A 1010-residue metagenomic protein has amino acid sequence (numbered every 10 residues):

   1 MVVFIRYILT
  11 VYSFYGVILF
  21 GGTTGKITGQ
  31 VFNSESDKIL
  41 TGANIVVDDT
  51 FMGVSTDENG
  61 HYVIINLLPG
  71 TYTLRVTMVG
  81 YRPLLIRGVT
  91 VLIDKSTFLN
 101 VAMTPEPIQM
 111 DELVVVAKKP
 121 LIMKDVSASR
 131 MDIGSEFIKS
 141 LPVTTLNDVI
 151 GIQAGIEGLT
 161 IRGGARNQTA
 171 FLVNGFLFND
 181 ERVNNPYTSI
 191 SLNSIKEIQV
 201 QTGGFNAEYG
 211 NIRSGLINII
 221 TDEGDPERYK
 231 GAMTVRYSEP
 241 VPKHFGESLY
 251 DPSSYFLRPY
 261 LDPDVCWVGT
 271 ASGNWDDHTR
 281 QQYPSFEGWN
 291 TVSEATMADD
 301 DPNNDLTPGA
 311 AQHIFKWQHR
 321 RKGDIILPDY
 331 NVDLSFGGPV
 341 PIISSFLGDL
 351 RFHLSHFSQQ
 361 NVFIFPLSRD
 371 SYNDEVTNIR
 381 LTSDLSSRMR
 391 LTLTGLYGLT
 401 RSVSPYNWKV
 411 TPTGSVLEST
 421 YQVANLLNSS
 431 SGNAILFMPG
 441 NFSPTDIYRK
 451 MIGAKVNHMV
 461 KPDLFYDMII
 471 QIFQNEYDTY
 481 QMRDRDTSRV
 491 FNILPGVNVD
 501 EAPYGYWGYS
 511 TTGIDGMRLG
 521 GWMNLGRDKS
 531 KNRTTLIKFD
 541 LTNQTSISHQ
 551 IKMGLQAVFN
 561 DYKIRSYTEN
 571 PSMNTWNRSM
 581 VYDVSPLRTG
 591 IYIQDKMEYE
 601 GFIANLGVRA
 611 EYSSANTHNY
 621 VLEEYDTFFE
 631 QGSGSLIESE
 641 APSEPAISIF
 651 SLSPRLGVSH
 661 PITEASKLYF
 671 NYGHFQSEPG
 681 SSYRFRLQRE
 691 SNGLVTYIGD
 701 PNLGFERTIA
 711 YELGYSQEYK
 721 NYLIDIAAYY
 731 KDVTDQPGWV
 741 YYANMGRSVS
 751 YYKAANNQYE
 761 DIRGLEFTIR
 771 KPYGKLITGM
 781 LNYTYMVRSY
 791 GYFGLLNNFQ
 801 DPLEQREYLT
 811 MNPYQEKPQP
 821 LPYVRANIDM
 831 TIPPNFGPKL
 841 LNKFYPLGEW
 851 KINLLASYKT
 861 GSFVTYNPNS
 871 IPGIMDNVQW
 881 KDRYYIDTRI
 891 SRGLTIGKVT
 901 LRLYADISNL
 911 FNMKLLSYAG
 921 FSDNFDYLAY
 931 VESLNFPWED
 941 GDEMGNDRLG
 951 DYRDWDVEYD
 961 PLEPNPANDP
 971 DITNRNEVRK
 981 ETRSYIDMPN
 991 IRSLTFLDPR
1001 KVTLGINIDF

Functional and structural regions predicted by a protein language model:
F20-E112, V116: Periplasm-facing N-terminal accessory domains of Gram-negative outer-membrane beta-barrel systems
R82, R87-F98, E112-A207, N211-E223 (+5 more regions): Periplasmic N-terminal accessory/gating domains of Gram-negative outer-membrane beta-barrel systems
P242, G246, Y845-N869, G893-F1010: C-terminal beta-signal and adjacent terminal beta-strands/loops of Gram-negative outer-membrane beta-barrel proteins
T307, H313-V410, S443-Y466, P654: Transmembrane beta-barrel wall of Gram-negative outer-membrane proteins
L391, G398-M459, F465, I469 (+2 more regions): Acidic/polar loop-and-plug regions of large Gram-negative outer-membrane beta-barrel proteins
D467, P661, K667-G673, S677-P679 (+4 more regions): Membrane-embedded beta-barrel scaffold of Gram-negative outer-membrane proteins
G521-D528, R533-L536, S548-A665, R689: Signature of Gram-negative outer-membrane beta-barrel scaffolds
S613, Y729-D732, V749-F863: Gram-negative outer-membrane beta-barrel transporters
